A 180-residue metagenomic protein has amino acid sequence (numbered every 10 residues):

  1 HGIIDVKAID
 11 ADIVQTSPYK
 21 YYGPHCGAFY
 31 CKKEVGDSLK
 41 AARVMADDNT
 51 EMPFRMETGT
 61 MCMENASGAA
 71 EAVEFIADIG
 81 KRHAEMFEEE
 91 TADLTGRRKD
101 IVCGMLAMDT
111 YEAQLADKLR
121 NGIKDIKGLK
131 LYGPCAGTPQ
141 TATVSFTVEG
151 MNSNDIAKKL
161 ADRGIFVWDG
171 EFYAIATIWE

Functional and structural regions predicted by a protein language model:
H1-E180: Pyridoxal 5′-phosphate
